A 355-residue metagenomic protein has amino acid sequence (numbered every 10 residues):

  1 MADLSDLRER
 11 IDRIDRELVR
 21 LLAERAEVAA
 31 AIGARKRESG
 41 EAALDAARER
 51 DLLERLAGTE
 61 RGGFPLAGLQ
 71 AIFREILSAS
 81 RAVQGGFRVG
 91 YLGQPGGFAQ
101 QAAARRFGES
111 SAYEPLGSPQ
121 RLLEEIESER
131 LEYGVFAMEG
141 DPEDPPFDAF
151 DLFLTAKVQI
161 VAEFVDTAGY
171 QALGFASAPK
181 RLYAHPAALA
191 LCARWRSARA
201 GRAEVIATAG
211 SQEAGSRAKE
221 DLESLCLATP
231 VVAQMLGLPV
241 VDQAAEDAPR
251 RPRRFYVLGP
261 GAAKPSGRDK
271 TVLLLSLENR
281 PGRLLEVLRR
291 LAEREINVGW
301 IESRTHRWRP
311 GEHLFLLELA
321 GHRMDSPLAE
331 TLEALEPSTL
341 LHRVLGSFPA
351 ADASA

Functional and structural regions predicted by a protein language model:
M1-A355: Domain-level signature for soluble enzymes in the chorismate/prephenate branch of the shikimate pathway
